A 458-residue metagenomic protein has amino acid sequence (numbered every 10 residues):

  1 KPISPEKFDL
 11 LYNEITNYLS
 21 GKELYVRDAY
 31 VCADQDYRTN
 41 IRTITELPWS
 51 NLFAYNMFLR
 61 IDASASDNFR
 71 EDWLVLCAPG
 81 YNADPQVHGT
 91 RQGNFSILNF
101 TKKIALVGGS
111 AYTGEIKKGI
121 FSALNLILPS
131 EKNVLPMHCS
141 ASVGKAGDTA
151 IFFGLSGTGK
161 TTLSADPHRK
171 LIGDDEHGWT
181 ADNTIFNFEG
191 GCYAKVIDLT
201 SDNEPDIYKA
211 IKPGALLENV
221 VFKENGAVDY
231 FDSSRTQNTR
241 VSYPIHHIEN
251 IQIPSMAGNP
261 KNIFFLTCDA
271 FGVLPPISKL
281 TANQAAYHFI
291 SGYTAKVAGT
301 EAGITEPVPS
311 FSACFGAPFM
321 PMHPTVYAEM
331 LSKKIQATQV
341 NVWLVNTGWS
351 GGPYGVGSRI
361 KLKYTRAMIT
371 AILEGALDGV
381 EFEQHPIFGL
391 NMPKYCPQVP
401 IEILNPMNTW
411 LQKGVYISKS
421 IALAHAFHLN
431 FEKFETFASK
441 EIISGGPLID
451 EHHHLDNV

Functional and structural regions predicted by a protein language model:
K1-S110: Long, basic/Gly/Ser/Thr-rich N-terminal segments that mediate initial subcellular attachment or targeting
I97, E115-I116, I151: Fold-level signal for large, globular catalytic cores of enzyme and receptor domains
G114-A141: N-terminal pre-Walker A segment at the start of P-loop NTPase domains
H138-L155, D166-P167, G178-T409, V415 (+2 more regions): Glycine-rich, often acidic-flanked micro-motifs that create phosphate/phosphodiester-binding or positioning elements
K160: Conserved lysine of the Walker
L163: Hydrophobic positions on the alpha1 helix immediately C-terminal to the Walker A/P-loop
G357-R359, D378, D450-V458: Terminal-proximal interaction/regulatory segments of ATP-powered molecular machines
